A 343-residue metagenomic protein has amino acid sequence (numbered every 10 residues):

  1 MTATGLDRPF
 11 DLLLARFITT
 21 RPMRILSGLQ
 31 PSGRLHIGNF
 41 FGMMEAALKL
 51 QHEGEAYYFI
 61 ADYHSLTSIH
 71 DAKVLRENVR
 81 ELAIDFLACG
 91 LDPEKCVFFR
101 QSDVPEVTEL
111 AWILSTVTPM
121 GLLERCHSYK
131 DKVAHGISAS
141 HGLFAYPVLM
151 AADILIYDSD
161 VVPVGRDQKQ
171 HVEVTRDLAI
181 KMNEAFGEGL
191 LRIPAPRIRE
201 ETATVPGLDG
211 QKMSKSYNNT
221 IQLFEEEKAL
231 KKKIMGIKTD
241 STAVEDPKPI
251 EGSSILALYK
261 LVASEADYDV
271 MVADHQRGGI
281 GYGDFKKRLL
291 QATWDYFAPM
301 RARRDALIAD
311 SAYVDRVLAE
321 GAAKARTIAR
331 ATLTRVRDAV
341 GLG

Functional and structural regions predicted by a protein language model:
T20, Q170, R176-G343: Conserved nucleotide- and phosphate/pyrophosphate-binding catalytic cores in adenylate/nucleotidyl-handling enzymes
P22-A152, D305: N-terminal Rossmann-like or analogous alpha/beta NTP/dinucleotide-binding catalytic cores that position adenine
L114, D167, A325: Divalent metal-coordination and catalytic microenvironments
M120-E124, I156-P163, A263-M271, R301: Short helix-capping/linker segments at secondary-structure and domain boundaries
I137-M182, F186: Internal, conserved structured core segments that host functional sites
